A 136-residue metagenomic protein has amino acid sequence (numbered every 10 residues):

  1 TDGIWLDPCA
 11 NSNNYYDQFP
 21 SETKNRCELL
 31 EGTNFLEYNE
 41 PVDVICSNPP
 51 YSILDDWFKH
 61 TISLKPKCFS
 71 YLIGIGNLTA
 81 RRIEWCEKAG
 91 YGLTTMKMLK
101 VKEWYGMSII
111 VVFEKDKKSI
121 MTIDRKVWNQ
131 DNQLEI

Functional and structural regions predicted by a protein language model:
T1-I136: Class I S-adenosyl-L-methionine-dependent methyltransferase catalytic core
